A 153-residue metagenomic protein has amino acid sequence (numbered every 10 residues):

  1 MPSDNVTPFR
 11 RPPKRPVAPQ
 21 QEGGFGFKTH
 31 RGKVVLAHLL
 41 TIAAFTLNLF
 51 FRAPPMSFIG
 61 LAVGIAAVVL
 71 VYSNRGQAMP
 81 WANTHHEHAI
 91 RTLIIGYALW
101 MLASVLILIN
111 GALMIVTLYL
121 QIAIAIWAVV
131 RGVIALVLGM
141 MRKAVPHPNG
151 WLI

Functional and structural regions predicted by a protein language model:
P2-I153: Alpha-helical membrane insertion/targeting regions
